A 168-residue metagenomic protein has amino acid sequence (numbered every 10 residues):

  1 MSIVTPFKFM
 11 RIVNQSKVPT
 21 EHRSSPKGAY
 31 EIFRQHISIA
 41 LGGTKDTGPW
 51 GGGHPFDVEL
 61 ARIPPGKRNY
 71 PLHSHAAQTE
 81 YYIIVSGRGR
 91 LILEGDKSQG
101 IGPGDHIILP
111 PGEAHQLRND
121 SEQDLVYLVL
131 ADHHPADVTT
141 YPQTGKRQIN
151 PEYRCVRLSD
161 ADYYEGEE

Functional and structural regions predicted by a protein language model:
M1-P55, P142-E168: A short, N-terminal "cap"/entry segment at the start of jelly-roll beta-barrel domains of the cupin/DSBH fold
I39-D46, E59-H75, P111: Conserved short histidine dyad/triad with adjacent acidic residue
D46-G52, Y70-H75, L93, Q99-G100 (+1 more regions): Short histidine-centered beta-strand/loop micro-motifs that create catalytic or ligand/metal-coordination sites
P55-F56, L60-P64, S74-I92, L130-D132: Short, conserved beta-strand element in jelly-roll/cupin
A77, I84, E94, P110-G112 (+1 more regions): A short, compositionally biased micro-patch
G95-P111: Short acidic-glycine-tyrosine-enriched beta hairpin
P111-D137: Ligand-binding loop in jelly-roll beta-barrel domains
